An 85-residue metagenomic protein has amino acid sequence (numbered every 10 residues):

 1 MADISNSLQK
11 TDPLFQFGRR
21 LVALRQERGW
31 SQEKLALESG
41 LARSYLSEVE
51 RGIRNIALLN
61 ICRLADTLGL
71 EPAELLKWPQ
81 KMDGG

Functional and structural regions predicted by a protein language model:
M1-N6, D66, L76-G85: Short, charged recognition helix plus adjacent turn of helix-turn-helix-like nucleic-acid-binding domains
A2-E27: A short, Lys/Arg-rich alpha-helix, primarily the initiator
R19-E38, R63: Short basic helix-loop element that most often maps to the first helix and adjoining turn of HTH DNA-binding modules
L21, L35-A36, L46-V49, L75: Conserved hydrophobic/aromatic packing and binding residues within compact polymer-binding modules
G40-R54: Recognition helix of helix-turn-helix/homeodomain-like DNA-binding domains that insert into the DNA major groove
L59-E74: DNA major-groove recognition helix of helix-turn-helix/homeodomain DNA-binding modules
